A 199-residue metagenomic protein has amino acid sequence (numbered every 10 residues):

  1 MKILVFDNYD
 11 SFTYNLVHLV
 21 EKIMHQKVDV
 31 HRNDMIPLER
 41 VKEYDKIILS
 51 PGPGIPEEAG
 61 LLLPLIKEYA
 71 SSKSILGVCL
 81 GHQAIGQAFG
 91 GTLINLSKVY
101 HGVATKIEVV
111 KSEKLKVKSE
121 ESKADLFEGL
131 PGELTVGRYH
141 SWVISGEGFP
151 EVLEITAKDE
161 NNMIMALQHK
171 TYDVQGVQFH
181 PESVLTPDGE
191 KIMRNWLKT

Functional and structural regions predicted by a protein language model:
M1-S74, V78-L80, P187-D188, R194-T199: N-terminal beta1-alpha1 cap of cysteine-dependent amidohydrolase-like domains
V5, G137-Y139, Q178: Short beta-strand segments
K27-V30, L93, I155: Generic structural signal for residues in well-ordered beta-strands
R32, N95, R138: Short loop/edge segments at beta-strand edges and connector loops that shape dinucleotide/nucleotide cofactor-binding
Y44-S112, K116, E121-G129, T135 (+1 more regions): Cysteine-nucleophile active-site neighborhood
C79, H140, H180: Histidine-centered divalent metal-coordination motifs
K116-K118, S122-T171: Catalytic beta-strand/loop cores that center a nucleophilic Ser/Cys/Thr and support acyl-enzyme chemistry
E154-K158, N162-Q168, D173-T199: C-terminal and late-domain segments of enzyme folds
